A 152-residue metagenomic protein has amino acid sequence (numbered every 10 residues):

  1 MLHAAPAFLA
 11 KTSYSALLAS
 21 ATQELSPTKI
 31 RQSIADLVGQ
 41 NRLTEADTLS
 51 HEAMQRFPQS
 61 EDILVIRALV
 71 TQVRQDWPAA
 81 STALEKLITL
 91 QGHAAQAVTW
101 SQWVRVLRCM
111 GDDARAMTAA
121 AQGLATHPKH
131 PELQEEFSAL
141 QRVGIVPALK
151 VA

Functional and structural regions predicted by a protein language model:
E24, P58, G92-A94, P128: Short coil turns that delineate tetratricopeptide repeat
L25-R56: Alpha-helical segment of the N-proximal tetratricopeptide repeat
T28, D62, A95-V98, E132: Start-of-helix register in tetratricopeptide repeats
